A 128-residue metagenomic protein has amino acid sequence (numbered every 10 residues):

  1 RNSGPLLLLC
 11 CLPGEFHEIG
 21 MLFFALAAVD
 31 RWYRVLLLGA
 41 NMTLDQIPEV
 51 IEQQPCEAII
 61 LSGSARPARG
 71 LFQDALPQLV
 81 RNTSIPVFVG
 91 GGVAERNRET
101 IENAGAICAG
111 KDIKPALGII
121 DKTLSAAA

Functional and structural regions predicted by a protein language model:
R1-Q54, A58-A75: Conserved binding/catalytic microenvironments
A27, L79, T100: Hydrophobic/aromatic ligand-binding patch that stacks against planar heteroaromatic rings of cofactors or nucleotides
R31, N82-T83: Helix C-cap/helix->beta junction micro-motif
G70, I85, S125: Short glycine/threonine-rich loop/turn motifs
T83-I85, A106: A short helix->loop->beta-strand "cap" motif at the edges of active sites that frequently abuts
P86-G92: Short beta-strand elements of ligand-binding domains
G92-A128: Peripheral docking tails and interdomain loops at the edges of cofactor- or intermediate-handling domains
